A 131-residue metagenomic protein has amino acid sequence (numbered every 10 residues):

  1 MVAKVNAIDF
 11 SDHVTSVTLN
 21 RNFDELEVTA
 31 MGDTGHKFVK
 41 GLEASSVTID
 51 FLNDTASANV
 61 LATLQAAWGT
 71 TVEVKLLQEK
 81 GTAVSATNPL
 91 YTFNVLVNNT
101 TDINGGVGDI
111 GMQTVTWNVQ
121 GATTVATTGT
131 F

Functional and structural regions predicted by a protein language model:
M1-T55, Y91-T116: Solvent-exposed edge beta-strands and adjacent loop segments that serve as assembly or binding interfaces
K40-G41, G69-K75, N118-G121: Short, surface-exposed linear patches
L52-S57, G81, G121-T124: Acidic glycine-/aspartate-rich tracts in secreted/extracellular proteins
S57-N59, V84, G105, V125-T127: Short acidic, gly/pro-rich beta-turn/loop elements at beta-sheet edges and active-site/ligand-binding grooves
A58-N94: Short, acidic/charged, Gly/Pro-enriched secondary-structure junctions
G111-F131: Protruding loop/beta-arch "assembly-hinge" segments enriched in small, turn-prone residues
